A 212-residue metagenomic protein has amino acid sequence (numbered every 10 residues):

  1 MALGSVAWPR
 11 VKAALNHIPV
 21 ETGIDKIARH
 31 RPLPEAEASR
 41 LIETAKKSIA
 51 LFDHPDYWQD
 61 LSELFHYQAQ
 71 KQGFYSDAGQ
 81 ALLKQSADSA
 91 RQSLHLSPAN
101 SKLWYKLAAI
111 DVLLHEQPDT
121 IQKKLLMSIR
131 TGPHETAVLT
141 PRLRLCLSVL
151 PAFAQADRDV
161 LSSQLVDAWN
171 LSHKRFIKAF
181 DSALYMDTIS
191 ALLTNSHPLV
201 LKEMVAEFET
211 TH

Functional and structural regions predicted by a protein language model:
M1-N16, T211: Extreme N-terminal leader/anchor segments
M1-V6, A38-S48, A78-Q92, D119-I129 (+2 more regions): Alpha-helical repeat scaffolds
A7, S48-I49, G73, H115: A general structural-boundary detector
V11-R29, A50-G73, S97-I110, T136-S148 (+2 more regions): Amphipathic alpha-helical repeat scaffolds of TPR domains
T22, K26, E43, L64 (+9 more regions): Charged/polar, solvent-exposed surface patches and flexible loops
R31-E37: Conserved alpha/beta-domain cores
S76-L147, F153: Non-cytosolic head/periplasmic domains of membrane-anchored proteins
V149-H212: Terminal, low-structured helical/coil segments at or just beyond the last alpha-helical repeat
